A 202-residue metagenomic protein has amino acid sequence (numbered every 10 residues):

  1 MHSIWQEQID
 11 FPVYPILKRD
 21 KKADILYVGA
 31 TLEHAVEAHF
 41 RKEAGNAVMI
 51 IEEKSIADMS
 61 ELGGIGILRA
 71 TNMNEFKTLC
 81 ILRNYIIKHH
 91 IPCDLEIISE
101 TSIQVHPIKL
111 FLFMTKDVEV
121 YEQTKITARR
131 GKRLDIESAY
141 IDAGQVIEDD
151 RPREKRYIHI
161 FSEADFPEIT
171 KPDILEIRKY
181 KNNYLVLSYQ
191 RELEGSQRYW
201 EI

Functional and structural regions predicted by a protein language model:
M1-I25, E43-A44, Q190: Extreme N-terminal leader/targeting segments of oxidoreductases
I16-E33, E37, M49: Beta1/beta-strand and adjacent pyrophosphate-binding region of the FAD-binding site in flavoprotein oxidoreductases
K42-G63: Glycine-rich FAD pyrophosphate-binding loop
D58-K77: Glycine-rich active-site loop/strand segments that organize a redox cofactor
N74-L82, I86, P107, F111 (+2 more regions): Generic structural signal for well-ordered, non-membrane alpha-helical segments in soluble metabolic enzymes
R83-P92, S102-D150: Helical element adjacent to the flavin cofactor pocket in flavoenzyme catalytic cores
A139-I202: Active-site substrate-recognition segment that forms the wall of the catalytic cavity or substrate channel
